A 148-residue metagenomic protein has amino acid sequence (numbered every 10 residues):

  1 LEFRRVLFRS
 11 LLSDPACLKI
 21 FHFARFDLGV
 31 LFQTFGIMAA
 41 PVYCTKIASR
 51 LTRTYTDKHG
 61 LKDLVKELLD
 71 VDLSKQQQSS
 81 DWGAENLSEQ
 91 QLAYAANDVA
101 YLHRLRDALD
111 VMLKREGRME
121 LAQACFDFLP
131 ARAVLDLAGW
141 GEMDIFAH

Functional and structural regions predicted by a protein language model:
L1-L7: Short, small-residue-biased leader/transition segments that mark boundaries at the very start of proteins
R5, F21, Y55, L92-V99: Generic detection of long, well-ordered alpha-helical segments
R5, L12-S13: Aromatic/His-enriched, Gly/Pro-containing loop or helix-boundary segments that lie immediately adjacent to catalytic
R9, E85: Noncatalytic, basic helical substrate-engagement surface that gates or grips nucleic-acid strands
D14-K19: Short active-site oxyanion
I20, C44, V65, D98 (+1 more regions): A residue-level signal for conserved active-site and pocket-lining positions in enzyme catalytic cores
R25-A84, L92-A93, A108: Metal-dependent phosphoesterase core characteristic of DEDDh/y 3'-5' exonuclease domains
E89-H148: Mixed-charge, glycine-rich, non-catalytic linkers/tails in nucleic-acid processing enzymes
